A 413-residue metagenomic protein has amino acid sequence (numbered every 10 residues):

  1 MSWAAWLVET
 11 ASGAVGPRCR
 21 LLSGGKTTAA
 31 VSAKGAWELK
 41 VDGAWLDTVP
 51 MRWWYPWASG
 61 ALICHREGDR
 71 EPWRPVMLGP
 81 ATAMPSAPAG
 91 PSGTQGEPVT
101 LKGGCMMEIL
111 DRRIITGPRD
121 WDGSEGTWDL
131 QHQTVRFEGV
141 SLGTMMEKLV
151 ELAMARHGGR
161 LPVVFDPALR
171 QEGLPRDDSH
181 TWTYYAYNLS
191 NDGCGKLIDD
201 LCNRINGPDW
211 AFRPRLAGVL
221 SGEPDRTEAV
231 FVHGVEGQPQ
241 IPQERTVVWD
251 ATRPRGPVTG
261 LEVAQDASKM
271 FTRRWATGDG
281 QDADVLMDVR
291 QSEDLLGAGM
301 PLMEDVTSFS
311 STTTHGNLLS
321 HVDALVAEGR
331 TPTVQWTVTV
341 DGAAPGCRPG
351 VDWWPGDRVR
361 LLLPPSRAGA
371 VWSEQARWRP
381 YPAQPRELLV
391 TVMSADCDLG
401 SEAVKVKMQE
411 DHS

Functional and structural regions predicted by a protein language model:
M1-V135: Beta-strand-rich assembly/attachment modules of structural machines
W6, T227-E374, W378, P382-P385 (+2 more regions): Acidic, small/polar-enriched beta strand-loop surface segments
V8, K40-D42, H65, K102-G104 (+9 more regions): A structural detector for beta-sheet-dominated domains
K26-V49, G96-I109, A276, G329-P345 (+3 more regions): Oligomerization/assembly interface segments of phage tail-like spikes and tubes
W54-W57, T116-S124, A251-R253, T391-M393 (+1 more regions): Short intrinsically disordered coil segments
R74, G96, V135-G143, Y187-G195 (+5 more regions): Solvent-exposed, acidic/flexible segments
R74-S86, G369-P382, V390-V392: Short beta-strand-centered aromatic/proline hotspots
G104-Q265: Charged- and aromatic-enriched interaction segments used to assemble and dock large macromolecular complexes
